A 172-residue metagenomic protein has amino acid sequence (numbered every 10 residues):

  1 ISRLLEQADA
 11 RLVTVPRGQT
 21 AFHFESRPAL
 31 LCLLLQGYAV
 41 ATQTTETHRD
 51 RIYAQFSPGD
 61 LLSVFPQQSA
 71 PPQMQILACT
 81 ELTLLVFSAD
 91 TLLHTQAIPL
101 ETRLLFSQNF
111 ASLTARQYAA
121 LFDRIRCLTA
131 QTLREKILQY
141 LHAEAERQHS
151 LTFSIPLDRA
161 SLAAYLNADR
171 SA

Functional and structural regions predicted by a protein language model:
I1-T20, F56, L61-L62, P66-S69: Cyclic nucleotide-binding regulatory module and flanking cytosolic helices
Q7-D9, G18-L31, R49-R51, S69-Q73: A short beta-loop-beta micro-motif enriched in histidine and acidic residues
T20, Y38-Q43, L61, L84: Short beta-strand segments in beta-sandwich/barrel cores
A29-T42, S57-G59: Glycine- and acidic-residue-biased ligand/ion/polar-headgroup-sensing regions
I52-S112: Cyclic-nucleotide recognition modules
A120-L133, E146-S154: Short, Lys/Arg-enriched, Trp-marked, Pro/Gly-tolerant hinge/linker segments that flank
T129, L133-K136, Y140, D158: N-terminal positioning helix adjacent to the helix-turn-helix/winged-helix DNA-binding module
Y140-A172: Phosphate-/nucleic-acid-contacting segments
